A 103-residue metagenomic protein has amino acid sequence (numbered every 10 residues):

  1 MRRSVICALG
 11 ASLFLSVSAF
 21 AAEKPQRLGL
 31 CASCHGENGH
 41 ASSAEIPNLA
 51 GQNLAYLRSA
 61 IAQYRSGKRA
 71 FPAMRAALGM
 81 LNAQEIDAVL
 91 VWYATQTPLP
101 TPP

Functional and structural regions predicted by a protein language model:
M1-A8: Bacterial N-terminal signal peptides that target proteins for export
A8-S16: Bacterial N-terminal signal peptides
V17-A21: Sec/Tat signal peptide C-region and signal peptidase I cleavage site
L28: Residues immediately within or flanking Cys/His clusters that coordinate Zn2+ in small zinc-binding modules
C31-N38, V89: The canonical Cys-X-X-Cys-His
E37, G67, Q96-L99: Generic structural signal for alpha-helix termini and adjacent loop/cap motifs
G39-R69, R75-M80: Gly/Gly-Pro-rich "capping" loops immediately C-terminal to redox-active cysteine motifs in periplasmic/lumenal
L78-P103: C-terminal capping alpha-helices of c-type cytochrome domains
